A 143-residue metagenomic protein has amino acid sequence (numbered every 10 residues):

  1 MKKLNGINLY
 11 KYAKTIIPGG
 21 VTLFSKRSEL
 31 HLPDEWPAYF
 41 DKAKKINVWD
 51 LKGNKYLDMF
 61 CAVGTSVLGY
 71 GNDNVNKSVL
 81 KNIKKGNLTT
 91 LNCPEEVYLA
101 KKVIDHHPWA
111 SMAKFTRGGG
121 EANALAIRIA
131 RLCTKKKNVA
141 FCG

Functional and structural regions predicted by a protein language model:
K2-K42: Active-site-adjacent loop/helix segments that line or gate small-molecule/cofactor pockets in enzymes
L4-Y12, V48-N54, I104-D105: Short, hydrophobic/aliphatic alpha-helical segments
N5-I7, S28-L30, D50, E95-V97 (+1 more regions): Short amphipathic alpha-helical surface micro-motifs
P18-T22, V48-W49, N72, N76 (+1 more regions): N-proximal short alpha-helices
L30, K45, G64-S66: Short active-site-proximal "capping" loops at secondary-structure junctions
P37-D58: Active-site and channel-lining beta-strand-loop segments that bind or position nucleotide-derived/phosphorylated
K55-N138: Glycine-rich loop-to-alpha-helix module at the N-terminal edge of alpha/beta enzyme cores
C142-G143: Substrate-binding/gating loop at the entrance of the active-site cleft, primarily in PLP-dependent aminotransferase-like
